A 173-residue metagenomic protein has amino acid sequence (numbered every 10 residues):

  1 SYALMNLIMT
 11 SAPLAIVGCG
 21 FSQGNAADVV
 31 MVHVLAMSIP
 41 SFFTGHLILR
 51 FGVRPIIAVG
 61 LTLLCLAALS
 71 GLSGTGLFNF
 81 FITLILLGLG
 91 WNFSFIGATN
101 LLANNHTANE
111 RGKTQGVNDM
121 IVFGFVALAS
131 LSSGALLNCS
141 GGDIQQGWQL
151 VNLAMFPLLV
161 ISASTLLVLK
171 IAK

Functional and structural regions predicted by a protein language model:
T10-V29: Short amphipathic helix-loop junctions that connect adjacent transmembrane helices in Major Facilitator Superfamily/SLC
P40-V53, L137: Helix-to-loop junctions at the C-terminal end of transmembrane segments in multipass secondary transporters
P55-L69: Structural signature of the two symmetry-related core transmembrane helices
L72-T83: Helix-loop junctions at membrane interfaces in 12-TM secondary transporters
F93-T107: Intracellular juxtamembrane helix-capping segments at the cytosolic ends of symmetry-related transmembrane helices
E110-G141: A late C-terminal transmembrane helix in Major Facilitator Superfamily
A135-L159: A membrane-interface helix-boundary motif in multi-pass transporters
L153-K173: Multi-pass alpha-helical transporter architecture, strongest for 12-TM Major Facilitator/SLC carriers used
